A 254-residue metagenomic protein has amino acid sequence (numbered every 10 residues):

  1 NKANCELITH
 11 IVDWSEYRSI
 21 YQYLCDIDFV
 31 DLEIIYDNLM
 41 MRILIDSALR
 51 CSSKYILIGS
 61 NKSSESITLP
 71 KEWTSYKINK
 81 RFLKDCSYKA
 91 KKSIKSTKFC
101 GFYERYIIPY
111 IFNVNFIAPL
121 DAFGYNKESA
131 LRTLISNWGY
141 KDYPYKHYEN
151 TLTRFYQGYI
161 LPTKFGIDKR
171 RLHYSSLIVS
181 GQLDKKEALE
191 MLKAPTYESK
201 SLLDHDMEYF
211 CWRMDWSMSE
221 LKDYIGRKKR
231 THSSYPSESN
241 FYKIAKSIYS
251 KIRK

Functional and structural regions predicted by a protein language model:
N1-K254: Nucleotide-activated chemistry modules centered on ATP-dependent adenylation/adenylyltransferase
